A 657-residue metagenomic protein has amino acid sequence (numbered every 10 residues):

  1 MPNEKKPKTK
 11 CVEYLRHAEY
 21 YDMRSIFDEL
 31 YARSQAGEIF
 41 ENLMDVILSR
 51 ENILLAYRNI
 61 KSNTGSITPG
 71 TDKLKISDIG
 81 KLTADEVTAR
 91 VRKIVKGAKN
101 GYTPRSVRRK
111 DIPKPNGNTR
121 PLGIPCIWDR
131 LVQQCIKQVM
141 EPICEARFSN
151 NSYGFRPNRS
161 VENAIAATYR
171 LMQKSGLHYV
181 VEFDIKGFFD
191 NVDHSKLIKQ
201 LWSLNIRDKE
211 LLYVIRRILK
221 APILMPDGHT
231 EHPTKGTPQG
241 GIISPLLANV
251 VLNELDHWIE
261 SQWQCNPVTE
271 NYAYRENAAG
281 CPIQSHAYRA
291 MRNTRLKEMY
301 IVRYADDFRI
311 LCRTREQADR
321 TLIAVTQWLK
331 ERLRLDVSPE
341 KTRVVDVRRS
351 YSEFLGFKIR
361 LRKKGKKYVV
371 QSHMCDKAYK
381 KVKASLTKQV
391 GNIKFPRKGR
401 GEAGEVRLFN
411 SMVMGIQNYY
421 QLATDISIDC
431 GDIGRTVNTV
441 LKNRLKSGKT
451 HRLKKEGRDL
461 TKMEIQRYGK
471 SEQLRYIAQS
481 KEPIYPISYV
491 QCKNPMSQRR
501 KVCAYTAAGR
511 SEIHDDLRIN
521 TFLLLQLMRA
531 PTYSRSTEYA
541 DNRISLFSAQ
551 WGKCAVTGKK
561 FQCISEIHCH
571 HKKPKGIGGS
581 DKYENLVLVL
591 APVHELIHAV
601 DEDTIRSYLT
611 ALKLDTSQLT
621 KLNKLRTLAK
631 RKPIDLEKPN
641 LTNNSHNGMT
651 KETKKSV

Functional and structural regions predicted by a protein language model:
P2, S372, D376-K455: Right-hand nucleic-acid polymerase module
K5-T9, A18-I242, L246: Conserved pre-catalytic core of RNA-dependent polymerases
S106, N150-N151, R156, N163-P339 (+2 more regions): Conserved polymerase palm-domain catalytic core
D184, G558-A591, A599-Y608: Histidine-centered nuclease catalytic patch
K220, H229, L333-K398, G404 (+1 more regions): A conserved non-catalytic segment of reverse transcriptases and RNA-directed RNA polymerases corresponding to the late
I433-T436, N443-S534, K613-Q618: Extended C-terminal regions of large enzymes
T537-H568, L590-P592: Short cysteine-rich loop/turn motifs with clustered Cys
G576-E584, L596-E637: Polybasic, low-complexity binding patches
